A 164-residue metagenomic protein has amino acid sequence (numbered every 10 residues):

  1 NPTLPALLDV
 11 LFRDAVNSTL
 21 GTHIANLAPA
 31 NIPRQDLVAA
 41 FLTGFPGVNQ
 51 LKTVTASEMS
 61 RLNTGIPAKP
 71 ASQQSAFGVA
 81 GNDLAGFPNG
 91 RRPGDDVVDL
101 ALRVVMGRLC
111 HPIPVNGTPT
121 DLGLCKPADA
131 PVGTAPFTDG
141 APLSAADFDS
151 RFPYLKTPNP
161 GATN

Functional and structural regions predicted by a protein language model:
N1-N164: Surface-exposed extracytoplasmic segments
